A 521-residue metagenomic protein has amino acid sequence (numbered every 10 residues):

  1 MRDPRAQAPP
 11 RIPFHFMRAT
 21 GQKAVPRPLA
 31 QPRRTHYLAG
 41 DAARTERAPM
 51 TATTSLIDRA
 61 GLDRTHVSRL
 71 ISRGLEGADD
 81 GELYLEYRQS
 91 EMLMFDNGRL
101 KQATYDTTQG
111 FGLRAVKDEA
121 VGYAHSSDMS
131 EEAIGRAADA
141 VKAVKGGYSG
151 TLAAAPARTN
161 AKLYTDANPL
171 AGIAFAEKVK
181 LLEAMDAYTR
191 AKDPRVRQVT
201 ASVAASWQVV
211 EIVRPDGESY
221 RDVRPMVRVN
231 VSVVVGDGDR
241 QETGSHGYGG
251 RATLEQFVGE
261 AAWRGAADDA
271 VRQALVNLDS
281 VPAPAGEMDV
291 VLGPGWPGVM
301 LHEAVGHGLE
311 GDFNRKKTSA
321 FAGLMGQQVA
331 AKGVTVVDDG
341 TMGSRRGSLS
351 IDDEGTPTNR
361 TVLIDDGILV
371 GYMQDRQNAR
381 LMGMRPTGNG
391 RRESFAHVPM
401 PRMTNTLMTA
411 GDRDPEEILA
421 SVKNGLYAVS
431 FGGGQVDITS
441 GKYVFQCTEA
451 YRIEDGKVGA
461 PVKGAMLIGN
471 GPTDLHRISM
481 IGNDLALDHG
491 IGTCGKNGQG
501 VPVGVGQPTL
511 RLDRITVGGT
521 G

Functional and structural regions predicted by a protein language model:
M1-A6, A43: Short intrinsically disordered, low-complexity coil segments enriched in acidic
Q7, R11, Q22-K23: Charged/polar low-complexity intrinsically disordered segments
Q22, R34-L38, R44-G521: N-terminal small-residue-enriched
